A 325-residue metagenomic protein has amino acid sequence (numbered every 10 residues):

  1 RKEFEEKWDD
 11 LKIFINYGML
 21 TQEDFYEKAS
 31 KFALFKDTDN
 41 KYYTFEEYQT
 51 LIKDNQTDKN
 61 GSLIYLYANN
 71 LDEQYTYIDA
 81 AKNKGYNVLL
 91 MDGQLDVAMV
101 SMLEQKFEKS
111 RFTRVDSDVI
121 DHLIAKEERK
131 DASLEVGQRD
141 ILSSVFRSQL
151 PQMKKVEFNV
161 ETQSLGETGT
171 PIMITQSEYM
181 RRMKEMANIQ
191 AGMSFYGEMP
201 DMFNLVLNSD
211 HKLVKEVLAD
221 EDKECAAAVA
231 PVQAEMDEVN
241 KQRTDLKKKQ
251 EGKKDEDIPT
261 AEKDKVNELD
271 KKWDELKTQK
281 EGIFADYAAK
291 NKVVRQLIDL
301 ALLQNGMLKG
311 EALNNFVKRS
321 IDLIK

Functional and structural regions predicted by a protein language model:
R1-K325: Conserved GHKL (Bergerat-fold) ATPase module
